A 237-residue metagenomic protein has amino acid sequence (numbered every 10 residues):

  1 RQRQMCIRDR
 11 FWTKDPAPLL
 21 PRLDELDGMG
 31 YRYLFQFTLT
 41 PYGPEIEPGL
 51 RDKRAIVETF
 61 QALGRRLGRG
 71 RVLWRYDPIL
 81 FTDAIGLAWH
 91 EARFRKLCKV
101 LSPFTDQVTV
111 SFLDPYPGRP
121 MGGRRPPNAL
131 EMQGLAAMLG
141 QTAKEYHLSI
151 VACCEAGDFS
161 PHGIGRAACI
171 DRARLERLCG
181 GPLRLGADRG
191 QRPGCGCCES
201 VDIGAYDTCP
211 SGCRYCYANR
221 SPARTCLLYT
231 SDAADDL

Functional and structural regions predicted by a protein language model:
Q2-I7, D232-D236: Short, small-residue-biased leader/transition segments that mark boundaries at the very start of proteins
R8, P16-P18, Q36-G49, Y76-D83 (+1 more regions): Conserved radical SAM core fold
L20-L23, D27-L73: Radical SAM/AdoMet-radical enzyme domain recognition
V57-M121, A137-C154: Conserved C-terminal portion of the radical SAM core fold that forms the substrate/S-adenosylmethionine-binding
G86-L101, R125-A129, F159-G180: Short, electropositive alpha-helical surface patch
G163-Y206: N-terminal [4Fe-4S]-dependent radical SAM core
G204-R220: Local cysteine-cluster metal-coordination motifs and their immediate loop/turn environment, predominantly Fe-S cluster
C226-S231: Short Fe-S-cluster ligation motifs
